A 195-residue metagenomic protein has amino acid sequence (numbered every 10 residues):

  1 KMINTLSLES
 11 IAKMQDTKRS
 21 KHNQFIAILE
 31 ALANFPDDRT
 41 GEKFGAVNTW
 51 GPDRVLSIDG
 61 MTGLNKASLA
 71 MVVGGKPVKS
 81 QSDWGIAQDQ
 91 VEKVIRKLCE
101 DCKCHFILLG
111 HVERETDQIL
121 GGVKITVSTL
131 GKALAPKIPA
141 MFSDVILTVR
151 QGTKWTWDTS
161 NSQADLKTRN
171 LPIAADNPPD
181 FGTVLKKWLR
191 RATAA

Functional and structural regions predicted by a protein language model:
K1-L56, G63, A67: Conserved P-loop
T5, F25, L56-I58, L98 (+2 more regions): Generic structural hydrophobic/aromatic packing signal, biased to beta-strands
T5, F25-L32, S68, W84 (+4 more regions): Generic hydrophobic, helix-prone segments enriched in Leu/Val/Ile
L32, P36, I95-C99, F142: Hydrophobic, Leu/Ile/Phe/Ala-enriched alpha-helical segments that form helix-helix packing faces
G51-K137: P-loop NTPase motor core
D101, E113-A195: Conserved GTP-binding G-domain of TRAFAC-class P-loop NTPases and closely related GTPase folds
